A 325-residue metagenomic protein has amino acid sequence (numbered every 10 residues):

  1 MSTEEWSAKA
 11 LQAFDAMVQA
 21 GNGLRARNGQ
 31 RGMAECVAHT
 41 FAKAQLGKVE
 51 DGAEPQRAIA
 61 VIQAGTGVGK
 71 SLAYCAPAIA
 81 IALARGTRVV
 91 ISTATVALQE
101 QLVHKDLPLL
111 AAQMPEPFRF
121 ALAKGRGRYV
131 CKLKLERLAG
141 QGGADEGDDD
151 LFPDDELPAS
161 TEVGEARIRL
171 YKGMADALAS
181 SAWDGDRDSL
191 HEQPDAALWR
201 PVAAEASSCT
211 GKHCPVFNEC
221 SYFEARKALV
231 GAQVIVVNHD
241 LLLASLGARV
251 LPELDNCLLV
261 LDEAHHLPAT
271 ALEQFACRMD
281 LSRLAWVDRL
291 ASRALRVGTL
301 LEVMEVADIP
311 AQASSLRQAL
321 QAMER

Functional and structural regions predicted by a protein language model:
S2-D15, A26, K48-Q56, T66 (+4 more regions): A substrate-engagement module of RecA-like helicase motors
G21-G23, I62-G67: A short glycine/serine-rich beta->alpha loop
L24-V49: N-terminal pre-P-loop "Q-motif" helix
I59: Walker A (P-loop) ATP-phosphate-binding motif of ABC ATPase nucleotide-binding domains
A64, Y74, A80, E100 (+3 more regions): Signature of the SF2 helicase/ATPase Hel1-core->accessory helical subdomain module
K70-S71: Conserved lysine of the Walker
